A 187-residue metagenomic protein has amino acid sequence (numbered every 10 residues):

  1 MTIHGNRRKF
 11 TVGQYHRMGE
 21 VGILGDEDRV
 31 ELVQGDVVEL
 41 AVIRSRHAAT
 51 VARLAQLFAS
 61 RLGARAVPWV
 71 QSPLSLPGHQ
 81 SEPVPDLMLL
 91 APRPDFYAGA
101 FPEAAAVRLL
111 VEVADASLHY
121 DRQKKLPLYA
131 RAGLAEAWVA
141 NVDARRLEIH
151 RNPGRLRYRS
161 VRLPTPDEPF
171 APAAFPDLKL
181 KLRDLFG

Functional and structural regions predicted by a protein language model:
M1-G187: Gly/Pro/Ser/Thr-rich low-complexity, intrinsically disordered segments predominantly at protein N-termini
